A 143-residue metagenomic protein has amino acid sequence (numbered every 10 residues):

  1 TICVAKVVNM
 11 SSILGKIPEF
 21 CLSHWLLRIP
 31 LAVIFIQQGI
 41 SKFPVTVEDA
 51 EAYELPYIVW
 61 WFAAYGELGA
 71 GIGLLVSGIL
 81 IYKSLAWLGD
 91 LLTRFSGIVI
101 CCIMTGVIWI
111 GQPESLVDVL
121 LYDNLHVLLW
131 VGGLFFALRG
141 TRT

Functional and structural regions predicted by a protein language model:
T1-P44, I58-T143: Extended, low-polarity transmembrane helix blocks
F43-L55: Membrane-interface interhelical connector segments
